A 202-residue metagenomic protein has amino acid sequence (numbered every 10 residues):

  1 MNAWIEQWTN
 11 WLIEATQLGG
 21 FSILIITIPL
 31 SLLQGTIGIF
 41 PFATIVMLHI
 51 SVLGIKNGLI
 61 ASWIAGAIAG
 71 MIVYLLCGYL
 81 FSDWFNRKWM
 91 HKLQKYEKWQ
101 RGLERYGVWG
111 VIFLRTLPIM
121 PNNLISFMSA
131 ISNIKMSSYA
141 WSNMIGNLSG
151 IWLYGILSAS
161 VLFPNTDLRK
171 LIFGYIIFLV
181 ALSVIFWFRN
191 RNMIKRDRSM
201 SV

Functional and structural regions predicted by a protein language model:
M1-T27, K56, W63-M120, L124 (+3 more regions): Membrane-interfacial helix-loop-helix
I28-L33, V108-F113, A140, M144: Hydrophobic faces of transmembrane alpha-helices in multi-pass small-molecule transporters and flippases across diverse
S31-N57, I119-S126, I151-L153: Transmembrane helix boundary and interhelical junction motifs in multipass membrane proteins
Q34-G38, V73-Y74, R115, Y154 (+2 more regions): Structural signal for membrane-spanning alpha-helices in multi-pass inner-membrane proteins, emphasizing helix cores
G35-T36, W63, R115-I119, M144-L148: Residue-level hotspots within the lipid-embedded alpha helices of multi-pass solute transporters
V46-A65, S129-W141, I145, S149: Interfacial segments of multi-pass membrane proteins
V46-M47, Y74-L75, D83, F127 (+2 more regions): Transmembrane alpha-helix boundary and packing residues in multipass membrane permease domains and related
N143-V202: C-terminal membrane module of polytopic membrane proteins
